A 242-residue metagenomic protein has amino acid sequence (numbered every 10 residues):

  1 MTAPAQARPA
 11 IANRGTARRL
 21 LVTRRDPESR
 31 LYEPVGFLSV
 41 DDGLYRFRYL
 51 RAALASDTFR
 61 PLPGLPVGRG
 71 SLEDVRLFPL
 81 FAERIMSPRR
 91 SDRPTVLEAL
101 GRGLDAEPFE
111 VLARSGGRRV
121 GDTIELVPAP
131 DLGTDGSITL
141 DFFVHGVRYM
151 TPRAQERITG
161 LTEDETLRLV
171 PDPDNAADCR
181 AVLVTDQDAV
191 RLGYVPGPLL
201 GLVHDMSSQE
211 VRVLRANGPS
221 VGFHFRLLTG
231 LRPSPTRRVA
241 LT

Functional and structural regions predicted by a protein language model:
T2-T242: Conserved active-site motif detector
